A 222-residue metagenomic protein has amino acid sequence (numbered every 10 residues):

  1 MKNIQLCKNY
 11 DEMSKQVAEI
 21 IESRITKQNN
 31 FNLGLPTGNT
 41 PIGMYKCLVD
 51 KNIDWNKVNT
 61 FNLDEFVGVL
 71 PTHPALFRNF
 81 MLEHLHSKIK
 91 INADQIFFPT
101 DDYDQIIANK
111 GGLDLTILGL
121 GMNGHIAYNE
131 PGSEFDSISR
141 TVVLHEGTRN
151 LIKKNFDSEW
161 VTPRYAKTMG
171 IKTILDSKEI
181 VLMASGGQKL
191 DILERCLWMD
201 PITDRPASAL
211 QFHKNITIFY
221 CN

Functional and structural regions predicted by a protein language model:
M1, D54-I117: Ligand-binding beta-strand-loop-alpha-helix segment within the catalytic cores of soluble metabolic enzymes
M1-L33, I96: N-terminal glycine-/serine-/threonine-rich phosphate-binding loop
K27-K51: Glycine-rich N-terminal segment of FAD-binding domains in flavoprotein oxidoreductases, spanning the beta-loop-helix
L35-T40, L118-M122, S185: Glycine-rich beta-strand-to-loop/alpha-helix junction loops that act as flexible
K46-W55, P131-R140, M199-P201: A glycine- and small-aliphatic-rich helix-loop capping segment at beta-alpha/alpha-beta transitions that lines
G111-D136: Glycine-rich phosphate-binding loop
A127-I171: Class I SAM-dependent methyltransferase SAM-binding "motif I" and its flanking Rossmann-like core
G170-K172, D176-N222: ATP/nucleoside-binding phosphotransfer catalytic cores, i.e., glycine-rich phosphate-binding loops
